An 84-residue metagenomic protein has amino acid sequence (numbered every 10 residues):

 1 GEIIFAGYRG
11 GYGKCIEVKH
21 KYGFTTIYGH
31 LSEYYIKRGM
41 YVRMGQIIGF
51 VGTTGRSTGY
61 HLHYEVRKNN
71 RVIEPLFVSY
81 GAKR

Functional and structural regions predicted by a protein language model:
G1-R84: Catalytic cores of peptidoglycan-degrading enzymes
